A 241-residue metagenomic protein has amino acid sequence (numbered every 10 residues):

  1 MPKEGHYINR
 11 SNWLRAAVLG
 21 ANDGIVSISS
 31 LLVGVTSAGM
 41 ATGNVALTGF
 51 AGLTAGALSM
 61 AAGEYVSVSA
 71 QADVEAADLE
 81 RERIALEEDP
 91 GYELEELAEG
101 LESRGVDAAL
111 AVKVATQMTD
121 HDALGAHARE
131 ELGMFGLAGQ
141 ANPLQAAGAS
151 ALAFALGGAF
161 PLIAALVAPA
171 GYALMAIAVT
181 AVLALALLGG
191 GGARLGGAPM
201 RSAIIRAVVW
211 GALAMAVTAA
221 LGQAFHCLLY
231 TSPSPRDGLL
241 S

Functional and structural regions predicted by a protein language model:
M1-N9, W13-A16, V68-A151: Cytosol/matrix-facing amphipathic helices and coiled-coil assembly/linker segments of eukaryotic membrane proteins
M1-S67: Internal alpha-helical transmembrane segments
V26-I28, S150-F160: Core segments of transmembrane alpha-helices that mediate helix-helix packing or line hydrophobic substrate/ligand
V35, A159-L166, A186-G191, A216-A220 (+1 more regions): Alpha-helical transmembrane segments of multipass membrane proteins
A173-L183: Structural signature of hydrophobic alpha-helical transmembrane segments
G190-A212: Interfacial loop-to-transmembrane junctions
G222-S232: Juxtamembrane boundary at the C-terminal end of a transmembrane helix
Y230-S241: Single conserved hydrophobic/aromatic residue that forms the stacking wall/gate of nucleotide- or nucleobase-binding
